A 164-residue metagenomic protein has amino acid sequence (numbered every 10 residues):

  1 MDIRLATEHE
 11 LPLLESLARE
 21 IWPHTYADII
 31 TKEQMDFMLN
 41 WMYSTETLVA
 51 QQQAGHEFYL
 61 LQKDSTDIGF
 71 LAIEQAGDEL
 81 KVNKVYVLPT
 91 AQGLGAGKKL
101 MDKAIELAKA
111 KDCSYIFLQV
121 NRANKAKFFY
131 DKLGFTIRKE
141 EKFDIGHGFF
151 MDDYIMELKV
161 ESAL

Functional and structural regions predicted by a protein language model:
M1-I3: Extreme N-terminal starter segment of soluble prokaryotic enzymes
L5-L11, E15-T90, M101-K103, L107 (+3 more regions): Acetyl-CoA-dependent GNAT
L88-T90, L94, R122: Active-site acidic-Proline motif in GNAT/NAT acetyltransferases
L94, K111-S114: Short coil/turn segments at alpha/beta junctions that flank glycine-rich nucleotide-binding fingerprints
K98: Residues forming the Rossmann-fold NAD(P)(H) cofactor-binding site
Y115-K127, D131-L133, F143-L164: C-terminal "cap" of GNAT-fold acetyltransferases
